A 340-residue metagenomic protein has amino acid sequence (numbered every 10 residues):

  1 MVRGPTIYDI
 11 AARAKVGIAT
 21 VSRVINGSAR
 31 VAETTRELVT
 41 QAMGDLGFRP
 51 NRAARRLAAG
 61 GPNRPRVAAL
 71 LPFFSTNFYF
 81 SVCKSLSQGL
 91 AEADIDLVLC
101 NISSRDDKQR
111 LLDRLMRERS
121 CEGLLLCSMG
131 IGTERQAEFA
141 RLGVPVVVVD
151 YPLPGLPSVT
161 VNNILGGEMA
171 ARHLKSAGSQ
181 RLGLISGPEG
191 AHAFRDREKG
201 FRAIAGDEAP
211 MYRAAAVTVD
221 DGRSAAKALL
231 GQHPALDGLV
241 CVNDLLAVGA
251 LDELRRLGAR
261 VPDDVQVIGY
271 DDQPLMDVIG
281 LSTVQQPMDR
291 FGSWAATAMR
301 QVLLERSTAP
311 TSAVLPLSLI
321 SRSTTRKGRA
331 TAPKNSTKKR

Functional and structural regions predicted by a protein language model:
M1-N63, R326-R340: N-terminal helix-turn-helix DNA-binding module of bacterial transcription factors
V2, P62-R172, L229-G231: Alpha-helical recognition/docking segments in bacterial nutrient-uptake and carbohydrate-utilization systems
I18-S22, A58-S75, H173, R181-G187: Short beta-strand segments enriched in small/hydrophobic residues
T34, V147-D150, V161, I185 (+4 more regions): Generic beta-sheet signal
L71-S81, L99-K108, V159-M169, L184-K227 (+5 more regions): Hinge/beta->alpha junction and helix N-cap segments in small-molecule ligand-binding domains
Q180-L182, E208-A209, R260-V267: Short acidic capping loops at alpha-helix termini that bridge into adjacent secondary structure
Q232-R340: Flexible loop/turn connectors
